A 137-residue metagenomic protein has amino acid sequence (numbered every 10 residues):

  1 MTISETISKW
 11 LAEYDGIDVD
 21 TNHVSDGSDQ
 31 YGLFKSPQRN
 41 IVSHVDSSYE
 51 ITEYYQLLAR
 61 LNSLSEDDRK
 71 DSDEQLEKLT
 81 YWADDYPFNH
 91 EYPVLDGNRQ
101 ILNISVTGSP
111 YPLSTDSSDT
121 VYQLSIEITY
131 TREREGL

Functional and structural regions predicted by a protein language model:
M1-T21, S25, R39-L137: Charged, amphipathic alpha-helical segments and their flanking helix caps
S28-S36, N40: Extended compositionally biased segments used for macromolecular assembly or nucleic-acid engagement
